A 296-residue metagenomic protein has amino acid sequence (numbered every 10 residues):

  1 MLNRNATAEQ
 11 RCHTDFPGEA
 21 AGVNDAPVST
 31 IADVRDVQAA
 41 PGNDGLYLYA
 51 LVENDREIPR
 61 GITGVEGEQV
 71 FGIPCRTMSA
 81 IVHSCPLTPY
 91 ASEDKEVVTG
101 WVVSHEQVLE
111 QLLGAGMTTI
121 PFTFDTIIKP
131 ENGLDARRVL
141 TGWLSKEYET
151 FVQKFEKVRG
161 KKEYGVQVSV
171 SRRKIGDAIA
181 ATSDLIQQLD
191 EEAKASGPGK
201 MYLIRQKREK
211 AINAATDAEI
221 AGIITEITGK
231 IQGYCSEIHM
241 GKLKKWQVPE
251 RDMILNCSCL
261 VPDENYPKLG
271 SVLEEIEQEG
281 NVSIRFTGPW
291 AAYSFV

Functional and structural regions predicted by a protein language model:
L2-V296: An interfacial alpha-helical scaffold signature
